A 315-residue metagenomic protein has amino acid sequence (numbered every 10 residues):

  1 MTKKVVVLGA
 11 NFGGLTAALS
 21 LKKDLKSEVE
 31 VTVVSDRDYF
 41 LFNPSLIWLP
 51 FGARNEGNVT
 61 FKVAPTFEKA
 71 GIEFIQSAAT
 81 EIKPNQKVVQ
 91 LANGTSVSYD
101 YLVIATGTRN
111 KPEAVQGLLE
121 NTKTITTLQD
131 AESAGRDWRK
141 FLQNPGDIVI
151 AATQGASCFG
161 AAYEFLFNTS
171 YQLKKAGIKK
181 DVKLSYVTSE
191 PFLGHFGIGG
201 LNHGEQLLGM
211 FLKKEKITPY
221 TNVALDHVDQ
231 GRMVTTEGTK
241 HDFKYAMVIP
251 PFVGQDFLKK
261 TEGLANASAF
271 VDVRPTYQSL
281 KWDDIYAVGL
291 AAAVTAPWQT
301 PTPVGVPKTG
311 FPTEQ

Functional and structural regions predicted by a protein language model:
M1-K4, K69-E164, Y171-G177, M247: FAD-binding core/adjacent interface of flavoenzyme oxidoreductases
T2-E73, G155-I198: Beta1-alpha1 glycine-rich phosphate/pyrophosphate-binding loop at the start of Rossmann-like nucleotide-binding domains
A18-S20, S45-L46, A114-G117, A162-Y163 (+2 more regions): Short amphipathic alpha-helical segments
E30, K69-N85, V89, V97 (+1 more regions): A Rossmann-like FAD-binding core segment of flavoenzymes
V33, F74, T122-T124, P219-Y220 (+1 more regions): Conserved beta-strand scaffold positions in the cores of enzyme catalytic domains, especially in NTP/NDP-utilizing
E56, T60, A131, A162-L166 (+4 more regions): Amphipathic alpha-helical segments in well-structured domains
G117-N144, R232, D242-Y245, I249-E314: FAD-site-proximal beta/loop scaffold in flavoenzymes
